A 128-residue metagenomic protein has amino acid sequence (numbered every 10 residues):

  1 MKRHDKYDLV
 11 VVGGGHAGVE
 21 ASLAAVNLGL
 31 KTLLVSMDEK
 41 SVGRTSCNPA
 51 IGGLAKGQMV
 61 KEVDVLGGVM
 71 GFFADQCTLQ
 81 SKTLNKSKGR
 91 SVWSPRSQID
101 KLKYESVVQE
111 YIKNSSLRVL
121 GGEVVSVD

Functional and structural regions predicted by a protein language model:
M1, S126-D128: Short, flexible, glycine/charge-rich loop motifs used to bind or transfer phosphoryl groups or to couple energy/partner
R3-A17: Beta1/beta-strand and adjacent pyrophosphate-binding region of the FAD-binding site in flavoprotein oxidoreductases
K6, L23-S126: Conserved N-terminal/central alpha/beta ligand/cofactor-binding core
